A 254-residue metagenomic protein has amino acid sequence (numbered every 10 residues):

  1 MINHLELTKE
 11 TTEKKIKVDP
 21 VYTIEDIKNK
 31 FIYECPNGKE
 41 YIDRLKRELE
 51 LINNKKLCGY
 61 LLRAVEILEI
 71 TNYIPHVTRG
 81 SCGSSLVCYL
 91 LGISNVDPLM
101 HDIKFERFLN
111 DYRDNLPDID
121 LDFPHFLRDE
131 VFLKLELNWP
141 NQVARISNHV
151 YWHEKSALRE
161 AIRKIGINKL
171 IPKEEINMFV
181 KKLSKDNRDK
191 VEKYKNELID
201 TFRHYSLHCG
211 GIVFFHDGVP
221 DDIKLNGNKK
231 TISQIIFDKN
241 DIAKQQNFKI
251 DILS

Functional and structural regions predicted by a protein language model:
M1-S254: Alpha-helical scaffold/interaction cores of sigma-54-like transcription cofactors and many family A DNA polymerases
